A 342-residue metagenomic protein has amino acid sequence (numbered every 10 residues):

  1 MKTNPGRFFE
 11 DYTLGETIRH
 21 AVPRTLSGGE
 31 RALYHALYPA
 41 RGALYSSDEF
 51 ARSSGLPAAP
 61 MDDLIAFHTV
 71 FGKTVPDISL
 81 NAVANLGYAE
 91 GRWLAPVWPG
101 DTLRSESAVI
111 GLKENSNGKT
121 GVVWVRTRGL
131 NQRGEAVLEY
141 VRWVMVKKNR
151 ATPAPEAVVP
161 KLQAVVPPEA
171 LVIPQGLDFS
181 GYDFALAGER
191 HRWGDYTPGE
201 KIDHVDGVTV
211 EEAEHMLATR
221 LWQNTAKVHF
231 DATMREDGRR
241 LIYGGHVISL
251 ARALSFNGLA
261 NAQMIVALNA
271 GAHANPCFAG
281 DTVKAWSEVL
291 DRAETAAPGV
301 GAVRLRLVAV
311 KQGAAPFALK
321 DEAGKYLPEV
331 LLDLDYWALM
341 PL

Functional and structural regions predicted by a protein language model:
M1-L86, L138, K148-L268, G324-D333 (+1 more regions): Hot-dog-fold acyl-thioester-processing enzymes
T3-L14, A95-Q175, A279, W286-L342: HotDog/MaoC-like acyl-thioester-processing domains
Y34, Y88, L103-S107, V123-T127 (+4 more regions): Short, structured motif recognition centered on aromatic/hydrophobic residues
P60, W93-P96, G244, C277: Alpha-helix boundary/capping detector
A84-A95, V109-G111, M264-N275, L290: A cross-kingdom feature marking solvent-exposed beta-strand/loop segments within repeated, beta-rich binding/scaffold
N261, A274, V310-G313: Hydrophobic alpha-helical segments
